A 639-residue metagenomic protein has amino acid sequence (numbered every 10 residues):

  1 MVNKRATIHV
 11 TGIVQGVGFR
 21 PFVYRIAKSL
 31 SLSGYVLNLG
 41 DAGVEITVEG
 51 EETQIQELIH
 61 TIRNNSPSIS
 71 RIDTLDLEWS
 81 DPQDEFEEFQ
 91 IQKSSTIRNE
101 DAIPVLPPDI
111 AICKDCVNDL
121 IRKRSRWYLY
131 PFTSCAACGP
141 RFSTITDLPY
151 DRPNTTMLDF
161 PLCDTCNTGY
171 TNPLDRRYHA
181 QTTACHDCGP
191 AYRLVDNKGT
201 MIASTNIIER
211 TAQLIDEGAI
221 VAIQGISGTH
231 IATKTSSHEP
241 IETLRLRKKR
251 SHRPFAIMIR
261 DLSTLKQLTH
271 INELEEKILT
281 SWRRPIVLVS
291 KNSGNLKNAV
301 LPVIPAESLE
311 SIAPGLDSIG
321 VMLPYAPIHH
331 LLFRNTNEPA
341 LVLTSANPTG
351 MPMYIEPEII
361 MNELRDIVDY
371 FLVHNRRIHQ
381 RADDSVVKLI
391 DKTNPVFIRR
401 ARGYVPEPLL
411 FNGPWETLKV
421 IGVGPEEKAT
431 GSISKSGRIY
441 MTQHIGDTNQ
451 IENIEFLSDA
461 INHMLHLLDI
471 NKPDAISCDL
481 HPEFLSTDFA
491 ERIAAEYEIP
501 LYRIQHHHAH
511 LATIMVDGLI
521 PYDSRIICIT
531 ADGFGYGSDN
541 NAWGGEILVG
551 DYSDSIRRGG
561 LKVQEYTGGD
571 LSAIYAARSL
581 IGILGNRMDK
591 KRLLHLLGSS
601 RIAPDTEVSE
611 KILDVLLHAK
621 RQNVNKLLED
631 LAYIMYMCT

Functional and structural regions predicted by a protein language model:
M1-T182, H186, P190-R193: Intrinsically disordered, low-complexity, mixed-charge
N65, G169, T336-P414: Internal gly/pro-rich beta-alpha loop/helix module that stabilizes soluble enzyme cofactors or their anionic handles
I220, G228-S293, P305-E307: A phosphate-binding glycine/aspartate-rich beta-alpha loop in the early core of alpha/beta enzymes
A222, I470-E483, L501-Y502: Short glycine-rich phosphate-binding loop at a beta-alpha junction
A256, Y370-N375, M441, D447-I454 (+2 more regions): Glycine-rich phosphate-binding loop plus the immediately following alpha-helix
K266-I271, L331, M353-N362, D384-S385 (+3 more regions): Conserved phosphate-binding catalytic cores of ATP/NTP-utilizing and phosphoryl-transfer enzymes
D384-L409, R525-I581, G585, N625-L628: Glycine-rich phosphate-binding loop of actin/hexokinase-like ATP-binding domains
T487, V549, M588-T639: Hard-cation-handling environments
